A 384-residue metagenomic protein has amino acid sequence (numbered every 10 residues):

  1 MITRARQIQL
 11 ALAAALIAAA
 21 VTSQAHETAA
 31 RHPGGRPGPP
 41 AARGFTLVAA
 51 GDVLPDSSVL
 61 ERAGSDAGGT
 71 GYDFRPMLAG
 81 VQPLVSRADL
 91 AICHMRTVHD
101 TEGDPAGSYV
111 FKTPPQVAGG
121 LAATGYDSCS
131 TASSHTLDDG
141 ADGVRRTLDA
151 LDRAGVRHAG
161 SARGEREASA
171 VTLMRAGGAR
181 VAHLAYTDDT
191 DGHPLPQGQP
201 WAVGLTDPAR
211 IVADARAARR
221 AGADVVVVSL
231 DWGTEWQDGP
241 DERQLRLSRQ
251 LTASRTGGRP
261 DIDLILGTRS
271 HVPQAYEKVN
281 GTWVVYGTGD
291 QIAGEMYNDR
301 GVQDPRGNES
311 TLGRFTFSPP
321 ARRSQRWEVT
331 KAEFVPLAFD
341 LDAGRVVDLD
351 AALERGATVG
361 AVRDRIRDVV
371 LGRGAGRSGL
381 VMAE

Functional and structural regions predicted by a protein language model:
I2, Q9, H26-E384: Acidic, metal/ion-coordinating pockets
A11-A20: Bacterial N-terminal signal peptides
